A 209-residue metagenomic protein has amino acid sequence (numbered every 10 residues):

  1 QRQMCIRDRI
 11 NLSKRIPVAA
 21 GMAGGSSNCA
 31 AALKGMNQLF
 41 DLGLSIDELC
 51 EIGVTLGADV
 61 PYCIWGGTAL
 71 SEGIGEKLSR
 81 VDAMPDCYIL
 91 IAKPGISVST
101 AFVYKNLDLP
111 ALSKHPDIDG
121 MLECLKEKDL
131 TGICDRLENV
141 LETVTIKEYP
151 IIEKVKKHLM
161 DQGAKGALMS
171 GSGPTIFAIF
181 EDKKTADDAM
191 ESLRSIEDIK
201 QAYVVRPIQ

Functional and structural regions predicted by a protein language model:
Q1-I6: Short, small-residue-biased leader/transition segments that mark boundaries at the very start of proteins
R7-N11, Q201: Residues at or immediately flanking beta-strands
I10-G21, G163-K165: Short pre-catalytic strand/loop immediately N-terminal to key active-site residues, enriched for Gly-Thr
I10-L12, A92-P94, I176: A structural signal for short, well-ordered beta-strand segments
A20-E48: DPxDG-like acidic metal-binding loop motif
L42-K165, I179-Q209: ATP-dependent small-molecule kinase catalytic core of the GHMP/sugar-kinase superfamily and closely related
G166-S170: Short beta-strand
